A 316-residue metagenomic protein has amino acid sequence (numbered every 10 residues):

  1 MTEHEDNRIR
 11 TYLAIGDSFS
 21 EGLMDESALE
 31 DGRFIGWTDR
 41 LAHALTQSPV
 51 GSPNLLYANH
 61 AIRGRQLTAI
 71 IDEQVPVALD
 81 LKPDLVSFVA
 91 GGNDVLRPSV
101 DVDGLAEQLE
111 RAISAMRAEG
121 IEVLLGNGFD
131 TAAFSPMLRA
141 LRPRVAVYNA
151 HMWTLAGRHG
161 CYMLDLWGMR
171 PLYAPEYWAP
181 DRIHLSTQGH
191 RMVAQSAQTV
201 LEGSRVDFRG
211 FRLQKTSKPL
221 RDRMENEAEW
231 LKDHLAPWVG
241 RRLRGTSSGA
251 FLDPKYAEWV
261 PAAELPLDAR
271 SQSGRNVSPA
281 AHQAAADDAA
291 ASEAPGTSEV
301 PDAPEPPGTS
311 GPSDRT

Functional and structural regions predicted by a protein language model:
M1-R63, V75-K82, A280, A286-D288 (+1 more regions): Serine-esterase "nucleophile elbow" of acetyl-processing enzymes
D6-R8, R158, D181-H184, Q188-T316: Conserved catalytic region of serine esterases and O-acyltransferases that act on ester linkages in lipids
I15-G16, G126, T216: Short hydrophobic segments within beta-strands
E21-D25, G51-P53, L67-G104, D130-T131: Oxyanion-hole/transition-state-stabilizing segment in secreted/luminal serine hydrolases and related acyltransferases
E26-G32, V100-D103, L138-R142, A179-P180: Short glycine-enriched, charge-decorated loop/helix-capping segments at active-site entrances that position
V102-E110, R142-N149: Charged helix-capping and loop-helix junction motifs
A118-V123, C161: A short helix->loop->beta-strand "cap" motif at the edges of active sites that frequently abuts
A133-W167, T187: Substrate-gating cap/lid alpha-helix
